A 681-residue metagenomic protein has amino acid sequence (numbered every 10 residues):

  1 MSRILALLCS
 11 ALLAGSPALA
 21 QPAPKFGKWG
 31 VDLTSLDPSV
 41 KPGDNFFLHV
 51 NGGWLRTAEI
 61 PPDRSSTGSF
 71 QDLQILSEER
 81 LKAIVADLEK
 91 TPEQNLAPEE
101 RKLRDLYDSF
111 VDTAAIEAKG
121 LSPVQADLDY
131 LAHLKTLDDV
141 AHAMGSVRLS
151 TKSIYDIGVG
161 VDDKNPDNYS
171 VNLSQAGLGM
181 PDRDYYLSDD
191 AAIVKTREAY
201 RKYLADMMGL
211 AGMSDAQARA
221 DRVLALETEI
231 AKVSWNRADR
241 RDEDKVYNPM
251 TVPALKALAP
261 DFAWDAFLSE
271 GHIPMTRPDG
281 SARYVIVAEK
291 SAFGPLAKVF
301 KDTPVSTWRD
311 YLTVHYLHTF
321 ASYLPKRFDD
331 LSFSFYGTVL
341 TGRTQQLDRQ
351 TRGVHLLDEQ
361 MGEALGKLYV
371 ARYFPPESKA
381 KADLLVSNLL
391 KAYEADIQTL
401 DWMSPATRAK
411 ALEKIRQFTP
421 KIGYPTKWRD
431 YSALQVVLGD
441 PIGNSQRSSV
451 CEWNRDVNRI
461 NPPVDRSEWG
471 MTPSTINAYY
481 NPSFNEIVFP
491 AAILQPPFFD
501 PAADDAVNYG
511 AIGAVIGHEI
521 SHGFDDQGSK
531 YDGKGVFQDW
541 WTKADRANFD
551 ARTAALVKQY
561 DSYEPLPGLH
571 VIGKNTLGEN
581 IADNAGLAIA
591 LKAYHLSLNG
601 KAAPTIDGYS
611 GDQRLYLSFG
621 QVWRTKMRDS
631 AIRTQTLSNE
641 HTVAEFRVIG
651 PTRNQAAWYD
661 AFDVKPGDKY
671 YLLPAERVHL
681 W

Functional and structural regions predicted by a protein language model:
M1-I4: Positively charged n-region of N-terminal signal peptides that target proteins for export
A6-G15: Bacterial N-terminal signal peptides
S16-A20: Sec/Tat signal peptide C-region and signal peptidase I cleavage site
P22-P24, E229, L258-D261, I286-F293 (+6 more regions): Intrinsically disordered, low-complexity linker/terminal regions across diverse proteins
P22-T34: Short, Gly/Pro- and small/polar-rich lid/capping loops
P24, P38-A115: Active-site-surrounding "flap" and adjacent substrate/cofactor-binding loops of secreted or lumenal enzymes, prototyped
L36-R56, Y186, D190-G209, L577 (+1 more regions): Hydrophobic/aromatic-rich, well-ordered segments within soluble, folded domains that form packed cores
L88-N388: Noncatalytic, helix-rich "gating/capping" subdomain that lines the substrate-entry/channel surface of large enzyme
